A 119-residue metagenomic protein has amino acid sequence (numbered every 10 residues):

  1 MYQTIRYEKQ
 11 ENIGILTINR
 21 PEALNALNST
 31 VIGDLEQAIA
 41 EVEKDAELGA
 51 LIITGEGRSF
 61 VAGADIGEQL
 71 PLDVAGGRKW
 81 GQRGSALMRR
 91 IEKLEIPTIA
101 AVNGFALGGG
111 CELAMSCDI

Functional and structural regions predicted by a protein language model:
M1-E56, R89: Conserved CoA-thioester-binding segment of acyl-CoA-metabolizing enzymes
E8, E43, E68, E92 (+1 more regions): Acidic-residue sensor for enzyme active/binding pockets
L16, I53, D65, L113-A114: Hydrophobic/aromatic residues within transmembrane alpha-helices of multi-pass small-molecule transporters
N19, A64, N103: Histidine-centered beta-alpha loop that forms part of the nucleotide-sugar donor binding/catalytic region in diverse
V31-D34, W80-R83, L113: Hydrophobic alpha-helical membrane-association signature
E47, G55-R90, A106: Glycine- (often His-adjacent) and acidic-residue-rich active-site loop that binds/positions the CoA thioester
M88-I119: Glycine-rich beta-to-alpha active-site loop
